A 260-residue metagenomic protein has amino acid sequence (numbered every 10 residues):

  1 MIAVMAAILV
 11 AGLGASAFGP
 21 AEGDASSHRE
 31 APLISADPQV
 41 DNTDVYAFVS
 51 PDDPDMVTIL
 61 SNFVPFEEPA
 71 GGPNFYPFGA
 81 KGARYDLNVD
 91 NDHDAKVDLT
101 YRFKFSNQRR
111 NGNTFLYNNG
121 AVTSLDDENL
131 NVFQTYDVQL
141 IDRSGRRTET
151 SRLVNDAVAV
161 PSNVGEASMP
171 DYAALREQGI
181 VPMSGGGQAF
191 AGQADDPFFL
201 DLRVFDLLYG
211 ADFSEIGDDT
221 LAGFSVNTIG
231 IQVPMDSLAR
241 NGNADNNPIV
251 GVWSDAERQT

Functional and structural regions predicted by a protein language model:
A3-G14: Bacterial N-terminal signal peptides
F18-T260: Surface-exposed extracytoplasmic segments
